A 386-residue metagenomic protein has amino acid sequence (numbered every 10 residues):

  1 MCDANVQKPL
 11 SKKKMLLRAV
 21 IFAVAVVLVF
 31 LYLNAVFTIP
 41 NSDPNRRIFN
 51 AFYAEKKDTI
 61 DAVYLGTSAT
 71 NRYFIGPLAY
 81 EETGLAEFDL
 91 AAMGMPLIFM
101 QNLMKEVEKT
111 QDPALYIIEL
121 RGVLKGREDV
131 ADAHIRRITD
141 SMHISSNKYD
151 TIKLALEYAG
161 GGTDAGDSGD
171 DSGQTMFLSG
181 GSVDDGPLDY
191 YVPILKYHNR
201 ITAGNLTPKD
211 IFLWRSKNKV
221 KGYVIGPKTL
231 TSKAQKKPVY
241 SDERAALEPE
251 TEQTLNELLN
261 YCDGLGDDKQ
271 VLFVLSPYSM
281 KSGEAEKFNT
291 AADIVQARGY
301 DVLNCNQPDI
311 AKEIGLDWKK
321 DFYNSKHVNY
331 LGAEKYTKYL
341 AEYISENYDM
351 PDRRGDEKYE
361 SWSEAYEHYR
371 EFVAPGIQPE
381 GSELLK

Functional and structural regions predicted by a protein language model:
M1-M15: N-terminal Lys/Arg-rich, disordered targeting/topogenic segments
K14-V36: Hydrophobic membrane-insertion alpha-helices, especially the h-region of bacterial N-terminal signal peptides
F37-D58: Alpha-helical transmembrane signal-anchor/signal-peptide segments
L65, A69-A155: Membrane-embedded segments
G94-I98, L247-T251, S279-E286: Acidic-and-aromatic substrate-binding clefts and catalytic sites of carbohydrate-active enzymes
I135-D267, G355-K386: Secreted/periplasmic serine-hydrolase-like ester/acetyl group-modifying domain
L259-E284: Active-site segments of SGNH/GDSL-like serine hydrolases that catalyze O-acetyl group transfer/hydrolysis on lipids
A285-K386: C-terminal regions of proteins
